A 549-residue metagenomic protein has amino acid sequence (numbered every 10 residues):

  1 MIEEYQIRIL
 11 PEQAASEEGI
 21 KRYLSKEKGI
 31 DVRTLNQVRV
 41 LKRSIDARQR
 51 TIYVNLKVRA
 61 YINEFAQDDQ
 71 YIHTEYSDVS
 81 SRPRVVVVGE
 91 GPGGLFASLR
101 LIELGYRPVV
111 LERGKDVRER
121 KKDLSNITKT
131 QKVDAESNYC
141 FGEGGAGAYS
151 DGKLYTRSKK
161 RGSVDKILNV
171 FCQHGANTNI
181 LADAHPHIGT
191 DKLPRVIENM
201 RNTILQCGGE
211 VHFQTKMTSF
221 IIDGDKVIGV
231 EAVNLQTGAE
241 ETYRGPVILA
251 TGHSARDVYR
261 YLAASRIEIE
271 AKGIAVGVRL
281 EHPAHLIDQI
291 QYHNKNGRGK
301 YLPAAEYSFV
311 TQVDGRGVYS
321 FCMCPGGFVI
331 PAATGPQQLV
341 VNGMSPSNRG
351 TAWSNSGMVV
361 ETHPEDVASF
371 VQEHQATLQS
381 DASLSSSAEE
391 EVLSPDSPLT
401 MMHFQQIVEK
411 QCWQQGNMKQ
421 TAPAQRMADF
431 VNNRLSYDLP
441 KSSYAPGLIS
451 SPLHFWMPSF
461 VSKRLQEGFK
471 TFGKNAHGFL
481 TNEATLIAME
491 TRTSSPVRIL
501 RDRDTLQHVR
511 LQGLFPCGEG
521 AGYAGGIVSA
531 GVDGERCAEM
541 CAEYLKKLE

Functional and structural regions predicted by a protein language model:
I2-V54, V58-Y149, K153-E549: Residues forming the flavin
